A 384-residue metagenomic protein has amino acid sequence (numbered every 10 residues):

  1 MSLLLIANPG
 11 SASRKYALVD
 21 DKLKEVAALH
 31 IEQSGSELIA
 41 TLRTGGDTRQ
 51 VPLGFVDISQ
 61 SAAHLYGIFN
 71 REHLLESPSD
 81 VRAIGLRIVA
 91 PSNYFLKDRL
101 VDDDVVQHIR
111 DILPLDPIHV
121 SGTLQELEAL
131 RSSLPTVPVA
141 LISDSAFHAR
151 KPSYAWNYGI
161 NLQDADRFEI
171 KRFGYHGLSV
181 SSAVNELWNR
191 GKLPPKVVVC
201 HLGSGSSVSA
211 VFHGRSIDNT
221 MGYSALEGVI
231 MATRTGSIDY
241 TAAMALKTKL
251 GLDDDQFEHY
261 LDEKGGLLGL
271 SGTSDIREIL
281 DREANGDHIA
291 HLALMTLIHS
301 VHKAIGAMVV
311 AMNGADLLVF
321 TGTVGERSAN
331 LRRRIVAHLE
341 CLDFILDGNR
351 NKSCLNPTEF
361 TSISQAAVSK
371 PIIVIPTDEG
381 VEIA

Functional and structural regions predicted by a protein language model:
S2-R43, K196-S216: Gly/Thr-rich phosphate-binding beta-strand-loop-beta motif of the actin/hexokinase/Hsp70
A28-E76, L100-H119: N-terminal phosphate-binding loop and adjacent alpha-helix
G67-R82, L187-K192, A304-D316: Phosphate/pyrophosphate-binding loops at sites that engage ATP/ADP/AMP, CoA/4′-phosphopantetheine, polyphosphate
F69-H119, P138-A140, A146-N157: Short beta-strand-loop/turn "lid" adjacent to the catalytic site in phosphate-handling enzymes
L86, P117-S121, P138-S143, A149 (+4 more regions): General beta-strand structural signal in soluble alpha/beta enzymes
F147-K249: Glycine-rich phosphate-binding loop of actin/hexokinase-like ATP-binding domains
K249-A293: A mobile "lid/hinge" subdomain adjacent to the ATP/sugar-phosphate binding pocket shared across diverse ATP-dependent
H291, M295-N313, V319, G325-A384: Internal helix-turn-beta structural module
